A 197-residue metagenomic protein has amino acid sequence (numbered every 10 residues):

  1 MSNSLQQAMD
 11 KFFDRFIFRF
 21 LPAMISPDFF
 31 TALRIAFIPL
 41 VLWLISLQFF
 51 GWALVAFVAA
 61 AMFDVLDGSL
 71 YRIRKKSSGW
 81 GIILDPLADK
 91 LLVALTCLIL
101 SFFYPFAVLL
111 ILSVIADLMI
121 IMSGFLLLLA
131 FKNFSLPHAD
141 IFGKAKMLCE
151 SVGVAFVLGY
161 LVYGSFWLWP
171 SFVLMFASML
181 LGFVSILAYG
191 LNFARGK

Functional and structural regions predicted by a protein language model:
M1-V65, M147-E150, V154-Y160, L180-K197: Topogenic membrane-insertion module of multi-pass membrane proteins
F18, M24, D67-L92, N133-K144: Juxtamembrane helix-capping/reentrant segments at transmembrane boundaries
T31-W80, T96-S101, P105-S113, L168-F183: Membrane-embedded alpha-helical segments that form the functional core of polytopic membrane enzymes, especially those
F57, L112-I120, G143-E150: Hydrophobic alpha-helical segments of small multi-pass membrane proteins
V65, L87-L91, L118-I121, L148-S151: Hydrophobic alpha-helical transmembrane bundles that constitute the permease/transmembrane domains of multi-pass
L92, G143-K146, E150, S171-S178: Alpha-helical transmembrane segments of integral membrane proteins, emphasizing hydrophobic/aromatic residues
M119-S135: Membrane-helix boundary/interface segments in integral membrane proteins
L158-L168: Membrane-helix boundary connector in multi-pass membrane proteins
